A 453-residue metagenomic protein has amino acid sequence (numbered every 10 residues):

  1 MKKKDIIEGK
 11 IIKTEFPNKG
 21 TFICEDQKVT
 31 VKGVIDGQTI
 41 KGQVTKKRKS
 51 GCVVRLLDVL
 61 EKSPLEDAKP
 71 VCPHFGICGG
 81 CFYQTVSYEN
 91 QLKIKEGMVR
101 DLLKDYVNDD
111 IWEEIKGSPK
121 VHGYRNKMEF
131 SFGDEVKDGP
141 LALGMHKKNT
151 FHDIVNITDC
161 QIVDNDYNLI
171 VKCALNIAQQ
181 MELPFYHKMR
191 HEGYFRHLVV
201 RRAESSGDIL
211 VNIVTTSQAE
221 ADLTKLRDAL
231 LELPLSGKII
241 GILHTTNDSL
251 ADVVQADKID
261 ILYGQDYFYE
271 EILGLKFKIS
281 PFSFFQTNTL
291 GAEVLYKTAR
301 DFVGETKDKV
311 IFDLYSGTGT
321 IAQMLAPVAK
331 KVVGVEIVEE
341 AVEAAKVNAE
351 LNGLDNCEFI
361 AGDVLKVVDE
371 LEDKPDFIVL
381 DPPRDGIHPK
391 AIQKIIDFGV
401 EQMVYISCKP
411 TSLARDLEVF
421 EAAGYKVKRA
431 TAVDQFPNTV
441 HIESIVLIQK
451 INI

Functional and structural regions predicted by a protein language model:
M1-H74, E358, K366: Terminal RNA-binding accessory module
K2-E8, K13-N18, E220-I453: Rossmann-like S-adenosyl-L-methionine
G20-E25, G144-K148, N212-V214, A345: Short, acidic/hydrophobic/Gly-rich beta-strand patch recurrent on exposed beta strands that often constitutes part
G37, V163, N288: Short, conserved phosphate/pyrophosphate- and ester-handling motifs at nucleotide-, phospho-/glycolipid
L57-P70, I77-F185, S205: Extended interfacial segments that mediate partner engagement and assembly in macromolecular machines
E114-V121, K188, H197, A432-Q435: Short, solvent-exposed loop/turn elements at beta->coil junctions and helix N-caps that rim active or binding pockets
H152-R196, S217-L243: Internal alpha/beta scaffold segment
V200, G207-T216, K276-S280: Short, aliphatic-rich beta-strand segments
